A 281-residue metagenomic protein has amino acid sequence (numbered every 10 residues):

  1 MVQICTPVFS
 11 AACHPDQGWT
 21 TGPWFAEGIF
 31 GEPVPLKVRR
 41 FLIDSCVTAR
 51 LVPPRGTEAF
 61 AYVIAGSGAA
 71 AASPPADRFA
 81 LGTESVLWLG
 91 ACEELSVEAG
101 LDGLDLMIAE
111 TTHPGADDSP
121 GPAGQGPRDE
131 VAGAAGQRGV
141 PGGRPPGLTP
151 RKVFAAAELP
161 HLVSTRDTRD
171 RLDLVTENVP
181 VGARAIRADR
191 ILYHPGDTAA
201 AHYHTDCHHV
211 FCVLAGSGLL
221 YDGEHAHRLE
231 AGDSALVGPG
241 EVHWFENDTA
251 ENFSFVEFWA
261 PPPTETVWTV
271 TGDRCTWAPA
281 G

Functional and structural regions predicted by a protein language model:
M1-P35, R50, G82-T83, G115-I186 (+2 more regions): A short, N-terminal "cap"/entry segment at the start of jelly-roll beta-barrel domains of the cupin/DSBH fold
V34, G56, P75, D102 (+2 more regions): Short strand-connecting beta-turns/loops that link adjacent beta-strands
L42, P53-A70, R190-H194, Y203-D222 (+1 more regions): Short, conserved beta-strand element in jelly-roll/cupin
F60, P74-C92, E224-G240: Short acidic-glycine-tyrosine-enriched beta hairpin
W88, L101-D118, L236, A250-W268: A short hydrophobic beta-strand segment most commonly corresponding to one strand of the jelly-roll/cupin
S96-G100, F245-T249: Asparagine-centered strand-capping/turn motif at beta-strand->loop junctions
